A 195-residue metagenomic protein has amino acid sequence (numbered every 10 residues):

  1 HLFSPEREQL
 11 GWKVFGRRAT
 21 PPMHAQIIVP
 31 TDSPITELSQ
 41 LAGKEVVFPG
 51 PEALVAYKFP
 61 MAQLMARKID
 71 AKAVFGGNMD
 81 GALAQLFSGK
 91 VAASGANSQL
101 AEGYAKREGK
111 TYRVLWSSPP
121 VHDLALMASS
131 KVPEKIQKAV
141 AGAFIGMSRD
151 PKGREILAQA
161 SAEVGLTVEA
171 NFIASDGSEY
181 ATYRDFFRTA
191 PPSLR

Functional and structural regions predicted by a protein language model:
H1-P34, K58, A92: Short, glycine-/small- and polar/acidic-enriched structural segments that line small-molecule recognition paths
S4, T31, G50, K68 (+4 more regions): Sec/Tat-exported extracytoplasmic proteins
V14-V29, S94-A101, P119-S129, S148 (+1 more regions): Short secondary-structure transition/capping segments
S33-P34, Q40-G142: Pocket-lining segment of extracytoplasmic ligand-binding domains
I35-E45, F186-R195: Immediate post-signal peptide segment of exported/extracytoplasmic ligand-binding proteins
M127-R195: An extracytoplasmic/periplasmic, membrane-proximal ligand-sensing/linker region
